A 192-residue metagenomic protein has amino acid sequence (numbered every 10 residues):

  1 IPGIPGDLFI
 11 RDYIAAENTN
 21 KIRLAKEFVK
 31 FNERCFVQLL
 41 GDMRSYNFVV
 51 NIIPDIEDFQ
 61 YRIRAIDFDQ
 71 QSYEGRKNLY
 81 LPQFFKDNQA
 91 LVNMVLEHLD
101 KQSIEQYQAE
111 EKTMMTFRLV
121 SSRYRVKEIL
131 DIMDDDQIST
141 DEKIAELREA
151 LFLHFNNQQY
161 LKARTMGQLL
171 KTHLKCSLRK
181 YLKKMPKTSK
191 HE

Functional and structural regions predicted by a protein language model:
I1-A16: A glycine-centered beta->alpha junction motif in the catalytic cores of kinase/phosphotransferase enzymes
G3-G6, G41, G75, G167: Residue-identity detector for glycine
D12-K77: Conserved kinase catalytic-core segment
D55-E192: C-terminal catalytic region of ATP-dependent kinase domains
